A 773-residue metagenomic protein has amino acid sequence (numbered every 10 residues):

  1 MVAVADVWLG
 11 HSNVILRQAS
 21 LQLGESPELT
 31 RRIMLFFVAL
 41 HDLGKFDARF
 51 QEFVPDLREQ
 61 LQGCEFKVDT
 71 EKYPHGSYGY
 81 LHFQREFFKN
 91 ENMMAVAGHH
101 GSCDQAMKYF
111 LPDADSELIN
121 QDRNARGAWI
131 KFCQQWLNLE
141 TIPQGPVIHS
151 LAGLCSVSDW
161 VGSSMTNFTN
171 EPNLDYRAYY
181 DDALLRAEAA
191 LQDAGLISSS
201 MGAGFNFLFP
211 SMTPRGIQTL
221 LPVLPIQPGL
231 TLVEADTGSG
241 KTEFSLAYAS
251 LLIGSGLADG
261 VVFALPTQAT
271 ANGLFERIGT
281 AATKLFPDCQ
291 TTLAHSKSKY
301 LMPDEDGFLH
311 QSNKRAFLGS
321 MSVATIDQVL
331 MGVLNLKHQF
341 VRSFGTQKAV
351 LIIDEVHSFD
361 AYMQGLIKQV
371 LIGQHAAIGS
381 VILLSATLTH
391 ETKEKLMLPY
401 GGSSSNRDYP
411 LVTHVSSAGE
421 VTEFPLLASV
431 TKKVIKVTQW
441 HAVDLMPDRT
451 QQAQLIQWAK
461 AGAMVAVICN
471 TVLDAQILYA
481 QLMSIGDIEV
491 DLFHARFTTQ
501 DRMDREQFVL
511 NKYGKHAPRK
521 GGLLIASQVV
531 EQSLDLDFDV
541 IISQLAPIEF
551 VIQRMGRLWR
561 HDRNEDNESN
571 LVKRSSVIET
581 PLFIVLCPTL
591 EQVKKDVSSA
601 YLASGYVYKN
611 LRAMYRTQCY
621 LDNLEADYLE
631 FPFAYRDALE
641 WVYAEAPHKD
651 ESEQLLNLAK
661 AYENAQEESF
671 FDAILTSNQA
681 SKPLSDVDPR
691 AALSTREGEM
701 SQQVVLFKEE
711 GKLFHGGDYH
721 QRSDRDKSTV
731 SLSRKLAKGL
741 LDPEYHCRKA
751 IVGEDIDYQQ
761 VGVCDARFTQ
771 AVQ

Functional and structural regions predicted by a protein language model:
M1-I197: Accessory nucleic-acid engagement/destabilization modules that flank
N92, K393, D444-I456, K460 (+3 more regions): C-terminal helicase lobe and adjacent C-terminal extensions/tails of nucleic-acid helicase motors
M201-E234: Conserved pre-motif I regulatory segment
Q227-A249: Walker A/P-loop
D259-A282, H295-S298, L388-T392, V472: Conserved Walker A/P-loop ATP-binding site and its immediately adjacent core in helicase/helicase-like ATPase domains
F286-N335: Inter-Walker segment of RecA-like/P-loop motor cores
F344-A349, H357-F424: Post-DEXD/H (motif II) to motif III coupling segment of the RecA-like Helicase ATP-binding lobe
S405-A475: Conserved interdomain linker/interface between the two RecA-like ATPase lobes of SF2 helicase motors
